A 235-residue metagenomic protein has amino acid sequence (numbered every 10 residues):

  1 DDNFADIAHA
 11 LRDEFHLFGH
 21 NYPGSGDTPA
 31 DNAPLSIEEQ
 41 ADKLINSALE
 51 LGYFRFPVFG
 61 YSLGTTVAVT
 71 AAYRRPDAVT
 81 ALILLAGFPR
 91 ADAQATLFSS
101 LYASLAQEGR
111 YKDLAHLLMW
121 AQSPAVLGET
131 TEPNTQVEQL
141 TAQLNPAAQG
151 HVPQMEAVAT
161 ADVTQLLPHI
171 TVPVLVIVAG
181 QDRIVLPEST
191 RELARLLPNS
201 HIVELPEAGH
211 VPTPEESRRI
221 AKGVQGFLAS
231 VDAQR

Functional and structural regions predicted by a protein language model:
D1-P29: Conserved HGGG/HGGXW glycine-rich cap/lid loop of the alpha/beta-hydrolase fold
E39-F56: Conserved acidic catalytic loop of the alpha/beta-hydrolase fold
G60-G64, A68: Gly/Ala-rich beta-loop-alpha elbow adjacent to hydrolase catalytic centers
V69, Y73, T80-G109: Flexible "cap/lid" loop of the alpha/beta hydrolase fold
A93-A95, K112-L166: Conserved alpha/beta-hydrolase catalytic His-Asp/Glu region
I170, V176-V178, D182: Short beta-strand/loop motif that positions the catalytic acidic residue of the alpha/beta-hydrolase fold
R183-S189: Conserved alpha/beta-hydrolase "acid-adjacent" motif
S200-R235: Catalytic active-site module of serine/aspartate enzymes centered on a nucleophile-bearing elbow/loop
